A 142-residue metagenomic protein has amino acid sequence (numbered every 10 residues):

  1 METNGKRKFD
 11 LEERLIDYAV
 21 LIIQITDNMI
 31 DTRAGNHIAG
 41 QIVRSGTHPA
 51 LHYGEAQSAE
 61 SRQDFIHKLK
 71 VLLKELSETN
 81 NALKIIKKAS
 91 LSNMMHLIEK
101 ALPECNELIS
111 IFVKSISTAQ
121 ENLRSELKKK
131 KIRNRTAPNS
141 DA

Functional and structural regions predicted by a protein language model:
M1-L51, E55, A59-A142: Short, C-terminally biased terminal segments at protein or domain edges
